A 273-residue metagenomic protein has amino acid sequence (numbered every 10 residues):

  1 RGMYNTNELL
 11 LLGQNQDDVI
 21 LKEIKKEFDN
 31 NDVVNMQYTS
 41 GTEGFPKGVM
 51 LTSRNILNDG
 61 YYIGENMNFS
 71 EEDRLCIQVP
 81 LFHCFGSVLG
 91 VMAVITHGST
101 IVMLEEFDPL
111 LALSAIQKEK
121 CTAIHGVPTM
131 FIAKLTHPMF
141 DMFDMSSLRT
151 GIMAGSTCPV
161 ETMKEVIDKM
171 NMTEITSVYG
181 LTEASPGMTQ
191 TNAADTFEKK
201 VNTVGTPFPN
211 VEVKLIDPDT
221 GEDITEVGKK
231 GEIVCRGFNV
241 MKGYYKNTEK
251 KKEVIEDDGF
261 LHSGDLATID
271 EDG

Functional and structural regions predicted by a protein language model:
G2-Y4, Q14-Y38, F45, N68-R74: Conserved pre-ATP/AMP-binding loop-to-beta segment of ANL
Q16, N30, N35, V49-S70 (+2 more regions): Conserved structural elements of the adenylate-forming
K25, L110-L113, I132, F140 (+1 more regions): Short hydrophobic/charged patches on amphipathic alpha-helices used for structural packing and interfaces
K25-E27, V201-P207, V254-D258: Short Gly/Pro-enriched turn/cap motifs at secondary-structure boundaries
K47-M50, I77-Q78, T100-E106, T176: Short beta-strand->loop structural element characteristic of the AMP-binding/adenylate-forming
L57-R74, F82-A123, H137: Conserved AMP-binding/adenylation subdomain of ANL enzymes
L113, K118-G126, L135-K199, E212: Gly/Ser/Thr-rich phosphate-binding loop
T225, E232-G273: Conserved ATP-binding/catalytic segment of the ANL
